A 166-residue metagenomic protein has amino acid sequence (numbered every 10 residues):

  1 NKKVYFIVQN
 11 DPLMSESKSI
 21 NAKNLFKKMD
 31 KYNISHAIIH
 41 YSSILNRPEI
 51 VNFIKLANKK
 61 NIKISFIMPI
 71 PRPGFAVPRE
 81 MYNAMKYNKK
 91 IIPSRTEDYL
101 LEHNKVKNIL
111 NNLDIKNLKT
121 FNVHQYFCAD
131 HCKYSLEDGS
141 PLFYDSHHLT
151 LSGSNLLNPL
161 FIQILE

Functional and structural regions predicted by a protein language model:
N1-E166: Extracellular glycan-modifying ectodomains
